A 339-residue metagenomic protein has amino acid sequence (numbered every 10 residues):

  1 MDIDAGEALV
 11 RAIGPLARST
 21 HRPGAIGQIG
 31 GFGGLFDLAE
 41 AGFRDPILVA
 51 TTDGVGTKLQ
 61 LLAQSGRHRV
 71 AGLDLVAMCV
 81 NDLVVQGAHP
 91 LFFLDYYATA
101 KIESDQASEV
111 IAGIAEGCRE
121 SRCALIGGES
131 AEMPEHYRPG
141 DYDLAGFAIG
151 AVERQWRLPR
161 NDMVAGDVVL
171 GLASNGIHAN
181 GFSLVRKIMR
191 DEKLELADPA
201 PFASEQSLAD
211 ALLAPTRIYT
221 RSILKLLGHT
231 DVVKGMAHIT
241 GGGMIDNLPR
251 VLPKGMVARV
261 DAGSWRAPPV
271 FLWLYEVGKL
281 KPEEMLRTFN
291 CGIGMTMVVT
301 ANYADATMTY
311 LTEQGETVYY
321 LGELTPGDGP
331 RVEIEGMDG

Functional and structural regions predicted by a protein language model:
D2, D53, G166, H238 (+1 more regions): Residue-level signature of catalytic and energy-coupling elements of molecular machines, predominantly ATP/GTP-dependent
V10, Q64-G66, E333-D338: Short, polar loop/linker segments at the starts of domains and inter-domain junctions
A12-N175: Glycine-rich phosphate/pyrophosphate-binding loop regions near the starts of catalytic domains
I13, L35, C79-V80, V185-I188 (+4 more regions): Buried hydrophobic packing segments
T52, D143, W156-S204, L208 (+1 more regions): Short, acidic (Asp/Glu-rich) active-site segment that either coordinates a divalent metal cofactor
G87-H89, L184, V232, T317: Short loop/turn motifs at secondary-structure junctions
Q106-A124, Y137-Y142, E195, P201-L213 (+1 more regions): Glycine-/charge-enriched secondary-structure boundary and capping motifs
